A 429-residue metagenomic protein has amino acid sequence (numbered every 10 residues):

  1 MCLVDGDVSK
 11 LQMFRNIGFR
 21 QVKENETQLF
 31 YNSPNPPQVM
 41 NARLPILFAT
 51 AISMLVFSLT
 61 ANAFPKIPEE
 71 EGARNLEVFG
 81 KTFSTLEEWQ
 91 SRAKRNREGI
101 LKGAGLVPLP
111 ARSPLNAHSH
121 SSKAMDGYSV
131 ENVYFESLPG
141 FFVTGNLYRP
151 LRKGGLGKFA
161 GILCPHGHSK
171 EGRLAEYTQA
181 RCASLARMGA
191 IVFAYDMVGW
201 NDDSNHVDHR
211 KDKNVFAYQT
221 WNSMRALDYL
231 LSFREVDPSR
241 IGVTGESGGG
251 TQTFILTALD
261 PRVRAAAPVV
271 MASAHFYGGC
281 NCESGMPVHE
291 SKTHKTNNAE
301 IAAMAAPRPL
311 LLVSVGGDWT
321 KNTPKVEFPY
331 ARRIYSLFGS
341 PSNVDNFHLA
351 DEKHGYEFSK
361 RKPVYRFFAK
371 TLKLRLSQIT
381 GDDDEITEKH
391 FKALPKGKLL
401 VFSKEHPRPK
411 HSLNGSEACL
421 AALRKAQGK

Functional and structural regions predicted by a protein language model:
P37-A49: Bacterial N-terminal signal peptides that target proteins for export
A49-S58: Bacterial N-terminal signal peptides
A63-F142, G157, A306, V313-K429: Alpha/beta-hydrolase-fold serine-hydrolase catalytic core, especially in secreted/extracellular enzymes
S122-A175, R181: Glycine-rich active-site/cofactor-binding loop and its immediate structural neighborhood
G154-S232, M271-C282, P287: Cap/lid segment of the alpha/beta-hydrolase catalytic domain
E235-S247: Alpha/beta-hydrolase fold nucleophile elbow
G245-I255: Glycine-rich nucleophile elbow surrounding the catalytic serine of serine-hydrolase chemistry
V263-R308, V315-F328, L337-S340: Mobile cap/lid helix-loop segments that gate and shape the active-site cleft of serine hydrolases
